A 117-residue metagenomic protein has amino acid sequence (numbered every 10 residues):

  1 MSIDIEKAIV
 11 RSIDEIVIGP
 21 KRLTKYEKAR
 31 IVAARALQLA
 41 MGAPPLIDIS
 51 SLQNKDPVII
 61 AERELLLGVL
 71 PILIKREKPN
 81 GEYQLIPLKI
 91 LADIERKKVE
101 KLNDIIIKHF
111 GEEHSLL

Functional and structural regions predicted by a protein language model:
M1-A34, Q38-L117: Polar low-complexity intrinsically disordered regions
